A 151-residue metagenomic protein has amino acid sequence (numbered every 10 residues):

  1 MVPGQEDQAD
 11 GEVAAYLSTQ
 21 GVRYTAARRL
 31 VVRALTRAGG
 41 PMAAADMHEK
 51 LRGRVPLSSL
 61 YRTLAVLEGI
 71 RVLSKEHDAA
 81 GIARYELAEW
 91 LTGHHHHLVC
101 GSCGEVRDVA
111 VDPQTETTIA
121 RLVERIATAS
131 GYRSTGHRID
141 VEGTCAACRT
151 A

Functional and structural regions predicted by a protein language model:
M1-Q8, A151: Actinobacteria-biased recognition of intrinsically disordered, low-complexity terminal regions
D7-G21: Short, Lys/Arg-enriched N-terminal segment that forms or immediately precedes the first helix of a structured domain
Y24-A26, A38-A43: Short capping segments at the starts of secondary-structure elements
R29-A34: Pre-recognition alpha-helix immediately N-terminal to the DNA-recognition helix within helix-turn-helix or winged-helix
L35, L60-I70: Basic amphipathic alpha-helical segments that dock to polyanions
D46-L51: A short acidic, leucine-rich amphipathic alpha-helix
I70-A151: Non-DNA-binding regulatory cores of transcription-related proteins, predominantly C-terminal effector-binding
